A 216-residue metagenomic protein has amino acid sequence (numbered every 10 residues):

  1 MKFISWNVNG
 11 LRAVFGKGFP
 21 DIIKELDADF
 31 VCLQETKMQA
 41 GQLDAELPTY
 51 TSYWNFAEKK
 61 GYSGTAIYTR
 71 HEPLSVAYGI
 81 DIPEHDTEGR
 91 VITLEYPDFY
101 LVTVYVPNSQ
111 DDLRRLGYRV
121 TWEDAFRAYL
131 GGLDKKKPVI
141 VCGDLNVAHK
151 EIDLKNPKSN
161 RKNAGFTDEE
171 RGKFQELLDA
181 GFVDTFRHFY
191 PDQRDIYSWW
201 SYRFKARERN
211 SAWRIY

Functional and structural regions predicted by a protein language model:
M1-L47, A57-S63, Y78: N-terminal, active-site-proximal structural segment of metallo-dependent hydrolase catalytic domains
M1-N9, D98-Q110, C142: Active-site-proximal beta-strand elements of phosphoester/diester hydrolases
N7, I23-G41, L101, L130-E151 (+1 more regions): Active-site beta-strand/loop signature of hydrolases that rely on acidic residues for catalysis
R12, Q39-Q42, Y62, Q110-L113 (+2 more regions): Short catalytic/ligand-binding loop motif for oxyanion handling, primarily in non-cytosolic enzymes, centered on
G16-K17, E88, R171: Structural motif corresponding to alpha-helix initiation and N-cap regions
K37, Q42-S109: Structured beta-strand-rich core segments of catalytic domains in phosphoester-bond hydrolases
T51, A125-R214: Metal-dependent phosphoesterases centered on the DNase I-like endonuclease/exonuclease/phosphatase
D81-I82, P107-E123, K158-N163: Surface-exposed cleft-lining segments at the edges of enzyme active sites
